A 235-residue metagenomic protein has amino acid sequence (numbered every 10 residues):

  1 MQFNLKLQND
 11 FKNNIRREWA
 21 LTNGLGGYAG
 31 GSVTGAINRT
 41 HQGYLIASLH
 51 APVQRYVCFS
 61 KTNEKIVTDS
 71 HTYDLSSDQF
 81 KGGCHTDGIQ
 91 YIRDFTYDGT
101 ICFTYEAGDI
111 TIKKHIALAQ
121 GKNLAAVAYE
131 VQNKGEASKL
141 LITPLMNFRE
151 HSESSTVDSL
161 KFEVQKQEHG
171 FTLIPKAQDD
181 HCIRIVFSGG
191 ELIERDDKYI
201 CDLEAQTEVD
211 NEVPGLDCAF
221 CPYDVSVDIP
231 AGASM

Functional and structural regions predicted by a protein language model:
M1-M235: Terminal accessory carbohydrate-recognition/targeting modules of carbohydrate-active enzymes
